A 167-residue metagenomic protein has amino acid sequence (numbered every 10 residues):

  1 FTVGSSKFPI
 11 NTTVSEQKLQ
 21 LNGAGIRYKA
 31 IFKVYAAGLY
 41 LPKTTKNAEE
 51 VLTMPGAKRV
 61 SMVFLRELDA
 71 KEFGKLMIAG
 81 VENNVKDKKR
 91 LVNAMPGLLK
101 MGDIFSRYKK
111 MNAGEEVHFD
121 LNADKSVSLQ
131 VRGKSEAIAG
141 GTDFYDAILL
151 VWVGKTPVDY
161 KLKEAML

Functional and structural regions predicted by a protein language model:
F1-L52: N-terminal secretory signal peptides
I10-T12, S126-L129: Short polybasic amphipathic segments
K18, S135-E136: Short, solvent-exposed loop/turn motifs
T45-D124: Mid-length scaffold segments of soluble, non-membrane domains
D124-S126, E136: Short Gly/Pro-enriched loop/turn and capping motifs at secondary-structure junctions
V131-G133: Short strand-turn-strand beta-turns centered on an Asx-Gly dipeptide
E136-L162: Flexible glycine-rich active-site/ligand-binding loops centered on an Asp-His dyad
